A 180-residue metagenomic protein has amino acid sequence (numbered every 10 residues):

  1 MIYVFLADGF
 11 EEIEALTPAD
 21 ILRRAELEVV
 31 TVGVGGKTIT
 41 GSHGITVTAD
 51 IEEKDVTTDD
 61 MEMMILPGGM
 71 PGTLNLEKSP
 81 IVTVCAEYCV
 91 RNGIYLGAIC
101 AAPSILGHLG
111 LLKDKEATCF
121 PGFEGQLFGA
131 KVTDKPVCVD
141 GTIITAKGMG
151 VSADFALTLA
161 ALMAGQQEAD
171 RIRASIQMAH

Functional and structural regions predicted by a protein language model:
M1-N92, L96, I105-H108, D114 (+2 more regions): Extended, subdomain-level signal for the structured scaffold at the beginning of enzyme domains
I99-C100: Short, thiol/selenol-centered motifs that function as redox-active sites or metal-ligating centers
P121-F123: Long, charge-patterned amphipathic alpha-helical coiled-coil/hairpin "stalk" segments used as oligomerization
K135-G141: Glycine/charged-rich beta-loop-alpha catalytic/anionic-binding loops adjacent to active sites
